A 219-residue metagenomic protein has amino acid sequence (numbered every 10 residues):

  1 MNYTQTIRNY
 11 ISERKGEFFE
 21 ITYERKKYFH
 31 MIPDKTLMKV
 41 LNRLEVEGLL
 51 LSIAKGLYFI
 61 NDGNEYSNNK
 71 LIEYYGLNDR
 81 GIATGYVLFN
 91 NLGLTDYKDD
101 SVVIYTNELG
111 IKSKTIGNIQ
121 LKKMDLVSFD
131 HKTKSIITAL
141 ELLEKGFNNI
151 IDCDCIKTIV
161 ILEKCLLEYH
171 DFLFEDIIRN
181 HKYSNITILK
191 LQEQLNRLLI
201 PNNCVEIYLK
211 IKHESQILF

Functional and structural regions predicted by a protein language model:
M1-G16, V205-F219: Short, Lys/Arg-enriched, disordered terminal segments
N2-L77: Short beta-edge/loop segments at beta->alpha junctions of small alpha/beta modules that act as binding/recognition
T36-K39, A83, V87, K134: Short, well-structured alpha-helical interface segments that form or flank functional binding sites
I53-L57, L77-T115: Short gly/ser-rich loop at a beta-strand->alpha-helix junction or flexible surface loop bordering the NTP-binding
Y74, N78-I82, C165-E168: Polyanion-binding and phosphate-handling cores
T115, L126-V127: C-terminal or late-domain output modules
I119-K123: A short, charged helix-loop
V127-F219: Hydrophobic alpha-helical interaction segments
